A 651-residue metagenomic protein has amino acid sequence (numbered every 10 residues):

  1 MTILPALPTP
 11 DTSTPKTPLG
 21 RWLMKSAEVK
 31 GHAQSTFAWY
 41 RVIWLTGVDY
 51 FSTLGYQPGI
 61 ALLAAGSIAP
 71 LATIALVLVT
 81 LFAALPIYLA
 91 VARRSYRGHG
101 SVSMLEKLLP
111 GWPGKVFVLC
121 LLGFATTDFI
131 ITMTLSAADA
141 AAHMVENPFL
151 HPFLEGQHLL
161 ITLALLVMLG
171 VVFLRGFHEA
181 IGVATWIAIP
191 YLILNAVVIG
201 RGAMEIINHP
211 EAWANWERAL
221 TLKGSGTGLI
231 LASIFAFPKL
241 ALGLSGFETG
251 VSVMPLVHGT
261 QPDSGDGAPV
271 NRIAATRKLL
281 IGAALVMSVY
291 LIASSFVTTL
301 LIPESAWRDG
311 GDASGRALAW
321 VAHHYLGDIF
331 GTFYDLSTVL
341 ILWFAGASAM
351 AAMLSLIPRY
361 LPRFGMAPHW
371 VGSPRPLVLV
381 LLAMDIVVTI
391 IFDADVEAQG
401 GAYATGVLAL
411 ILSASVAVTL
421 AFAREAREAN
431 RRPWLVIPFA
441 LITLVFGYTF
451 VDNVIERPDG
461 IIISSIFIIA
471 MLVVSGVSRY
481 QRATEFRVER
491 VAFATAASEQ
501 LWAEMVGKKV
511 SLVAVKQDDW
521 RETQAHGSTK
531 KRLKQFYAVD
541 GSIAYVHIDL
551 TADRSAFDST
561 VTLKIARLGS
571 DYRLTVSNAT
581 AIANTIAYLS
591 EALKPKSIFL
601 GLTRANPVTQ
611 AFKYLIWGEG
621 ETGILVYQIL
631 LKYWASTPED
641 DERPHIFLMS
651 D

Functional and structural regions predicted by a protein language model:
M1-G31, E485-D651: Cytosolic C-terminal regulatory domains/tails of membrane transporters and channels
T2-Y56, L105-K107, G111-L119, I230 (+1 more regions): Membrane-interface "cap" regions at the ends of multi-pass membrane proteins
K30-A33, R41, V91-D128, L150-H158 (+3 more regions): Transmembrane-helix boundary/entry motifs in multi-pass membrane transporters
P58-K107, P113-L119, T134-L166, P190 (+1 more regions): Extracellular loop-to-transmembrane helix junctions
G111-K115, E155-A164, H258-Y290, P358-D393 (+1 more regions): Loop-to-transmembrane helix boundary motifs in multi-pass membrane proteins
P190-A219, V297-P303, A414-A429, F450-V454 (+1 more regions): Hydrophobic alpha-helical segments and their helix-loop junctions in multi-pass secondary transporters
G200-P210, G259-P269, A283-L318: Extracellular/periplasmic helix-exit of transmembrane alpha-helices
P368-L377, I411-P458, E485-W502: C-terminal membrane-solvent junction of multi-pass transporters and transport-like membrane proteins
